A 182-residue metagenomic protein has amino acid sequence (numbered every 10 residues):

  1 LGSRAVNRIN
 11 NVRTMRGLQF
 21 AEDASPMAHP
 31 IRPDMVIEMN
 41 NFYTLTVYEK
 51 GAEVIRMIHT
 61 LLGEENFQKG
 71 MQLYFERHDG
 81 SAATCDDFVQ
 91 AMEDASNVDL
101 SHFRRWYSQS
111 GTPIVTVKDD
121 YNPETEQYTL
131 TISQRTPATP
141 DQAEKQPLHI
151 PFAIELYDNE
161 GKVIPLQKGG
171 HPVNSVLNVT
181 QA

Functional and structural regions predicted by a protein language model:
L1-D119, E124, L130: Hydrophobic alpha-helical and helix-loop surface patches within well-folded domains that function as non-catalytic
D99-H102, S110-A182: Beta-strand-rich binding/interaction modules
